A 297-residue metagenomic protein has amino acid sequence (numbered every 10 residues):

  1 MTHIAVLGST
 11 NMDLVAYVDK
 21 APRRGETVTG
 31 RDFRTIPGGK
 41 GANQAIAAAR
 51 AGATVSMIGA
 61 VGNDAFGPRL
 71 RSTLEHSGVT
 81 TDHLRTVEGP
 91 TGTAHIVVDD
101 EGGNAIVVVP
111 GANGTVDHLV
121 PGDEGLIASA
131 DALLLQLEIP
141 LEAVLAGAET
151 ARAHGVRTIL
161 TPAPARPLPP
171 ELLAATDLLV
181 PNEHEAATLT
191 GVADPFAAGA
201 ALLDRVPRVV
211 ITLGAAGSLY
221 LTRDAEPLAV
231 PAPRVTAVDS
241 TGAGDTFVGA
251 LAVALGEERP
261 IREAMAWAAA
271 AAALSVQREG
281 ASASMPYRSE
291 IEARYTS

Functional and structural regions predicted by a protein language model:
M1-A60, A65-H76, T236-V238: Glycine-rich phosphate/adenosyl-contacting loop at the front of the ribokinase-like
M1-I4, P167, P195-S297: Conserved phosphate-binding/catalytic region of the ribokinase-like
M1-T10, P68-T86, I96-A229: Ribokinase/PfkB-type carbohydrate-kinase core domain
D13, A187, S282: Nucleotide phosphate-binding site architecture
P22-G30, V180-N182, L228-P231: Short glycine/proline- and charge-enriched loop/turn segments that cap or connect secondary-structure elements
Q44, Q136-E138, S282: Glutamine-centric residue-chemistry signal
A48, M57, L70, L74 (+4 more regions): Hydrophobic packing within well-folded, soluble alpha/beta domains
G89-G92: Short acidic/glycine-enriched loop/turn segments that link adjacent beta-strands
